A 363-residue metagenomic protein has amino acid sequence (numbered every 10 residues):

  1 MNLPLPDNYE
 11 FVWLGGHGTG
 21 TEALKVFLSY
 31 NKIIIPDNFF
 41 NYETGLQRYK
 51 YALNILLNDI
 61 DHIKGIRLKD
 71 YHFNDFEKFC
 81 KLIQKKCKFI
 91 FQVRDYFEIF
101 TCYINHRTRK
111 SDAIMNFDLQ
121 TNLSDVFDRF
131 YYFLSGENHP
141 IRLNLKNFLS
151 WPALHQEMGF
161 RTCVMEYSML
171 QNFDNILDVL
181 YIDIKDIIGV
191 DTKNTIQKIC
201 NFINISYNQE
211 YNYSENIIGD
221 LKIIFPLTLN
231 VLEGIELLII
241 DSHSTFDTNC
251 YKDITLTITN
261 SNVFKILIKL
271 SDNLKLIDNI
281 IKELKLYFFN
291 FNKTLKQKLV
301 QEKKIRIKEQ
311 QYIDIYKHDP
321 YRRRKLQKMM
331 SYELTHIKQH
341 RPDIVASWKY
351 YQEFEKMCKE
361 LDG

Functional and structural regions predicted by a protein language model:
M1-L119, G159-D174: PAPS-dependent sulfotransferase catalytic domain
M1-P4, I203-G363: PAPS-dependent sulfotransferases, especially Golgi type II membrane carbohydrate sulfotransferases
Y9, Y30, Y42, Y49-Y51 (+15 more regions): Sequence-level detector for tyrosine residue identity
F76-Y211, K222-T248, I254-S261: PAPS-dependent sulfotransferase catalytic domain
